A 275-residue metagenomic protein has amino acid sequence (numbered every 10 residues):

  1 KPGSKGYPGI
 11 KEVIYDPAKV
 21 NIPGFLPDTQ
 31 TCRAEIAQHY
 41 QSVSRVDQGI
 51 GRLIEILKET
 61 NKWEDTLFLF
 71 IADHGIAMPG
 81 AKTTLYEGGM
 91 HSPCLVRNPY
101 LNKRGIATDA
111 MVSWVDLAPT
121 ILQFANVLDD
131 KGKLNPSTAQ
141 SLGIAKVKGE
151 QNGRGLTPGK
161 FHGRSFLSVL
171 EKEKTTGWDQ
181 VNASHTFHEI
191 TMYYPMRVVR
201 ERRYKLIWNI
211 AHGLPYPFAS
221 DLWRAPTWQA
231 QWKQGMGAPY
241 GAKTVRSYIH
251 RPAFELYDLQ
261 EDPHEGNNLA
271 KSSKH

Functional and structural regions predicted by a protein language model:
K1-A118, L122-K160, P215-Y216, S220-F254 (+3 more regions): Active-site-proximal cap/lid insertion segments
K62-F68, G177-D179, R202-Y204: Loop/turn elements at helix/coil->beta-strand transitions in domains of secreted/extracellular proteins
L67-A72, V181-H185, I207-W208: Short beta-strand segments
I76-G80, E173-D179: Secretory-pathway/luminal and periplasmic proteins that interact with or process carbohydrate-rich
N98, V199-R202: Active-site beta-strand termini and strand-to-loop segments that position acidic
H162-L170, G177-H185: Polar, glycine-rich mid-to-C-terminal structural blocks that act as macromolecule-binding/assembly scaffolds
Y193-P195, I210-A211, Y216-S220, G266-A270: Short conserved micro-motifs at the rims of enzyme active sites and ligand-binding pockets
Y194-R200, I207, T244-S247: Short, surface-exposed beta-strand/loop micro-motifs that present aromatic residues
